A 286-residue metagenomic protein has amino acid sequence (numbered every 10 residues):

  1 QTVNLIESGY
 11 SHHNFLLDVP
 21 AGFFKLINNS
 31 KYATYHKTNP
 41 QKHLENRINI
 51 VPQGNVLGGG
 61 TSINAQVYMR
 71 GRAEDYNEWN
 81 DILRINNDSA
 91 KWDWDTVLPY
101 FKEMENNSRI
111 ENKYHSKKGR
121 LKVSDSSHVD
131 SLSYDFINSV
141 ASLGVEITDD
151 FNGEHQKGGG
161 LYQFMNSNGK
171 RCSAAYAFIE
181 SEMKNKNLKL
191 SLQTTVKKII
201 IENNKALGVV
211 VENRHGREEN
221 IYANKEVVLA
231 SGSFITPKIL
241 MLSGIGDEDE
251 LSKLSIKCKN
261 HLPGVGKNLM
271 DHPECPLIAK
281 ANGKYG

Functional and structural regions predicted by a protein language model:
Q1-G286: N-terminal redox-cofactor-binding region of secreted/periplasmic oxidoreductases
